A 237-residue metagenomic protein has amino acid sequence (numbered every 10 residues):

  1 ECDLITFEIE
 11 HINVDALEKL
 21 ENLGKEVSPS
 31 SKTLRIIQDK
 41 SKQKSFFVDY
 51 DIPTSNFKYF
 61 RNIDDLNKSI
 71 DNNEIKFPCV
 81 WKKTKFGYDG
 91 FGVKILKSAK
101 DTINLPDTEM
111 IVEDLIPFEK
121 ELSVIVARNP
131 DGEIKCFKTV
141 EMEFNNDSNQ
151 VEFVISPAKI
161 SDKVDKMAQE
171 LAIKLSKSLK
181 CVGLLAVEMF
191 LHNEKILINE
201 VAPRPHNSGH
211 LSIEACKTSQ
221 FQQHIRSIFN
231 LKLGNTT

Functional and structural regions predicted by a protein language model:
E1-K68, N72, F86-G87: Conserved N-proximal alpha/beta basic substrate-recognition cap immediately N-terminal to, or forming the N-lobe
T6, V27-S28, S55, V80 (+2 more regions): Structural detector of well-ordered beta-strand residues that form the stable sheet scaffold of enzyme domains
K25, F46-I52, K82-G90, N146-P157: Acidic/polar active-site rim loop that often engages polyanionic ligands
N56, P78-W81, M110-E113, L185-A186 (+1 more regions): A short linear hydrophobic-aromatic micro-motif
G92-V187, L191-N193: Internal nucleotide-binding/catalytic subdomain
S148-K159, E200-I213: Short, flexible active-site loops
K166-V187, H192, P203-T237: Active-site "cap" helix and flanking loop/linker of ATP-utilizing ligase/carboxylase catalytic domains
